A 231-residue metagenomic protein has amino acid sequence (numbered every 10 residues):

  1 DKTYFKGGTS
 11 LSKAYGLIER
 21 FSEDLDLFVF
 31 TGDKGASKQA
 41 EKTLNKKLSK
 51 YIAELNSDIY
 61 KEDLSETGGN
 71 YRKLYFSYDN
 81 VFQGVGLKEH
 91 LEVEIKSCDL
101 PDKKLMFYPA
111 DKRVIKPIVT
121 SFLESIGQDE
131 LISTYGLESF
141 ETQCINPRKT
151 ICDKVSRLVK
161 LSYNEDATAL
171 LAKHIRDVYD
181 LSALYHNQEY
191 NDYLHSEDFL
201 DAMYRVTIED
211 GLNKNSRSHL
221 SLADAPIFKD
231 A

Functional and structural regions predicted by a protein language model:
D1-T3, K13-E19, F30-A231: Structured mid-to-C-terminal alpha-helical surface segments
F5-T9: Glycine-rich beta-strand-to-loop/alpha-helix junction loops that act as flexible
